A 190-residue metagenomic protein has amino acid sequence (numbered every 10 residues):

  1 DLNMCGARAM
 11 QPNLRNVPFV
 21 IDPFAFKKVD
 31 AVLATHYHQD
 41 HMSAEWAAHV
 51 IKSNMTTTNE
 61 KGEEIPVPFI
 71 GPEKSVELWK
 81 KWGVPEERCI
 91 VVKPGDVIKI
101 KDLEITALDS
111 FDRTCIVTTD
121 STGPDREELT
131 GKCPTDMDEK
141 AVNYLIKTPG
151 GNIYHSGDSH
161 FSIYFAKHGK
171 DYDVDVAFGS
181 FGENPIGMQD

Functional and structural regions predicted by a protein language model:
D1-N3, K28-D40, F69-E73, I153-S159 (+1 more regions): Active-site neighborhood of phospho(di)ester-bond hydrolases with catalytic His/Asp-centered motifs
D1-Y37, A44-K52, T56-N59, T114-P134 (+1 more regions): Pre-active-site segment of Zn-dependent metallo-hydrolases
G6-A7, E77, V97-I98, N184-G187: Short gly/pro/ser/thr-enriched loop/turn and capping motifs at secondary-structure boundaries
H41-M42, I186: Short glycine-rich, flexible loops that bind phosphorylated cofactors or substrates
K61-P66, G71-G151: Metallo-beta-lactamase
G62, P68-I70, H160-D190: Cap/insert and terminal regions of metallo-dependent hydrolase folds
I146, G151-A166: A mid-sequence, solvent-exposed acidic-amphipathic segment
